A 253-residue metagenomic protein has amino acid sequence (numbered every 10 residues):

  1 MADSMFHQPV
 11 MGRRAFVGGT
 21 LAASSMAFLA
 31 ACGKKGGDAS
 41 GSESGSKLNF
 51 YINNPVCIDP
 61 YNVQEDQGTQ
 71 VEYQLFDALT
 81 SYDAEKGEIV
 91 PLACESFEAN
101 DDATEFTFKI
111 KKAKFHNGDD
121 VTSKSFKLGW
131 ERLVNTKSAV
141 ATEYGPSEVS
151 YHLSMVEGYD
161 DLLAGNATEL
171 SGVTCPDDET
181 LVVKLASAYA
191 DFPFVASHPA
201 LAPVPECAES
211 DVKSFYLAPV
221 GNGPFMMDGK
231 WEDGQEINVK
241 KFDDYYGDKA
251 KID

Functional and structural regions predicted by a protein language model:
M1-M11, T20-F28: N-terminal secretory signal peptides
G33-G41: Bacterial lipoprotein signal-peptidase II cleavage site
S44-N54, E105-F108, L181-V182, G223-F225 (+2 more regions): Short, well-ordered beta-strand elements
Y51-D101, V220: N-terminal lobe/hinge region of extracytoplasmic solute-binding protein
A84, E131-A139, A190, S197 (+1 more regions): Sec-exported extracytoplasmic/periplasmic mature domains
E95-P146, V182: Aromatic- and charge-enriched surface segment that lines or borders ligand/interaction sites
K127, A141-P205: Surface-exposed binding/hinge segments that line and control ligand-binding clefts or catalytic entry sites
L185-I252: Gly/Pro-rich hinge or "lid" segments in bacterial periplasmic/extracellular proteins
